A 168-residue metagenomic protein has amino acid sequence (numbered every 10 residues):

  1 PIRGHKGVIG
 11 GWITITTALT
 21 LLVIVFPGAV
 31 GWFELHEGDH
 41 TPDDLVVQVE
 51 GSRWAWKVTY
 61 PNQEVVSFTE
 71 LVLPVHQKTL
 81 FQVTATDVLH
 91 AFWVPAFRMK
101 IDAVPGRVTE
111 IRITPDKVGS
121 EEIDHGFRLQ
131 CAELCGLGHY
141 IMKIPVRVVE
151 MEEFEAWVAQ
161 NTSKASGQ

Functional and structural regions predicted by a protein language model:
P1-Q168: Non-transmembrane, membrane-proximal soluble domains of secreted or membrane proteins
